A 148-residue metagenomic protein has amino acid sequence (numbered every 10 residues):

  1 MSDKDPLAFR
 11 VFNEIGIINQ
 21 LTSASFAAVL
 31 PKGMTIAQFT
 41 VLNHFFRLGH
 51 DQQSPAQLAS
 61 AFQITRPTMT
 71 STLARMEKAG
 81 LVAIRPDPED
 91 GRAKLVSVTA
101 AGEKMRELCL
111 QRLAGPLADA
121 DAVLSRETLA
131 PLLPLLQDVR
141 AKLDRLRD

Functional and structural regions predicted by a protein language model:
M1-D3, R126-D148: C-terminal regulatory/oligomerization modules of transcriptional regulators
M1-K32, A79: N-terminal leader segment of winged-helix/HTH proteins
I15-I18, T22-F26, F62, M105 (+2 more regions): Alpha-helical linker/hinge and terminal dimerization helices associated with HTH transcriptional regulators
S23-T65: N-terminal helix-turn-helix DNA-binding core of bacterial DNA-binding proteins
P55, L73-A74: Short, hydrophobic-biased segments on the C-terminal half of alpha helices that form "recognition helices"
A74-P134: Charged, amphipathic alpha-helical coiled-coil/dimerization segments
